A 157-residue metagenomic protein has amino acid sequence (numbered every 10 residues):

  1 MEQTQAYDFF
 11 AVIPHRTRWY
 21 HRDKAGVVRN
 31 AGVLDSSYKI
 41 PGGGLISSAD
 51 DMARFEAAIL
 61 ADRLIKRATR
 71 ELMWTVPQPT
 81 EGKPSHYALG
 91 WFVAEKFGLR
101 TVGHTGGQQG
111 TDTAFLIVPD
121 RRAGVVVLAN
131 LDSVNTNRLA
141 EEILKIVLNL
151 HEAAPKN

Functional and structural regions predicted by a protein language model:
E2-Q3: Short helix- or helix-capping micro-motifs that position conserved polar/aromatic residues at function-defining sites
A6-N157: Catalytic loop of the DD-peptidase/beta-lactamase superfamily, centered on the K-T-G motif and neighboring
